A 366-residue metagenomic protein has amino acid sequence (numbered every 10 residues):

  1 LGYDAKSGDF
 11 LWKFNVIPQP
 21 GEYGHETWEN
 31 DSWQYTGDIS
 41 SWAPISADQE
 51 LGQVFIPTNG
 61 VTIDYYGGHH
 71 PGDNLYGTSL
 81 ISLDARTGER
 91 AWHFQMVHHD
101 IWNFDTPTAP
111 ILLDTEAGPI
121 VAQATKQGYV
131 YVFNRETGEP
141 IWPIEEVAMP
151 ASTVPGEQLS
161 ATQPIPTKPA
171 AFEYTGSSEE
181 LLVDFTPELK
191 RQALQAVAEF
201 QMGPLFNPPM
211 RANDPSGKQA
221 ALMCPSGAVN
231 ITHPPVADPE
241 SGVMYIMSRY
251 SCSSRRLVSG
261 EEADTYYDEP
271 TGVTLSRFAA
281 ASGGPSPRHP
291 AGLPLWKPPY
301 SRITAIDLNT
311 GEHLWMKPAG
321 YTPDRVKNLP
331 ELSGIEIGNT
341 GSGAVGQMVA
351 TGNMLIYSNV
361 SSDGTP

Functional and structural regions predicted by a protein language model:
L1-P366: Beta-sheet-rich non-transmembrane sensory/scaffold domains
